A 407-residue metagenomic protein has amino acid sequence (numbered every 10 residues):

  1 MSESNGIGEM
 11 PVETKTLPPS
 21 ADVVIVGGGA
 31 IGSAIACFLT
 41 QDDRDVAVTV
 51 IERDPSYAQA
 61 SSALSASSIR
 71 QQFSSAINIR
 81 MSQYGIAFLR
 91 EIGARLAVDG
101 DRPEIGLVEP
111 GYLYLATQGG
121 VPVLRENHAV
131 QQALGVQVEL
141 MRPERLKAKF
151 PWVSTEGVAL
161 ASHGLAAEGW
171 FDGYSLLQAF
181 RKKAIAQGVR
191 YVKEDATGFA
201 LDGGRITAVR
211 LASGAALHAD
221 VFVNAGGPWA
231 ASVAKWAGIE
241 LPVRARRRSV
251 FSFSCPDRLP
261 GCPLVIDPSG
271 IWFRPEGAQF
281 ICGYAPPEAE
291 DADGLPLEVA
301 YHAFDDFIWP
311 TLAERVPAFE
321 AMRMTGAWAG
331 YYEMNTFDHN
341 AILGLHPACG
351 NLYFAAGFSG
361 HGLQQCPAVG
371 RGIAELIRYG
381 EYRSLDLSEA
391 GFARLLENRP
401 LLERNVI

Functional and structural regions predicted by a protein language model:
M1-V23, F38-V46, R404: Extreme N-terminal leader/targeting segments of oxidoreductases
S2, L115-Q187, V192-K193, G198-R205: Flavin (FAD/FMN) cofactor-binding and adjacent substrate-gating region of FAD-dependent oxidoreductase domains
T40-S62: Glycine-rich FAD pyrophosphate-binding loop
S67-K149, G270-W272, L312-A313: Dinucleotide-binding Rossmann-like beta1-alpha1 core, especially the glycine-rich loop that anchors the ADP
G198-H218, F222: Conserved beta-strand-loop-beta-strand element in the redox core of flavoprotein oxidoreductases
S213-C262: Central helical "cap/lid" subdomain
E240, S254-N351: Active-site lid/adjacent beta-loop-alpha segment flanking the redox-cofactor pocket in flavoenzymes
A313-I407: C-terminal catalytic lobe of FAD-dependent flavoproteins
